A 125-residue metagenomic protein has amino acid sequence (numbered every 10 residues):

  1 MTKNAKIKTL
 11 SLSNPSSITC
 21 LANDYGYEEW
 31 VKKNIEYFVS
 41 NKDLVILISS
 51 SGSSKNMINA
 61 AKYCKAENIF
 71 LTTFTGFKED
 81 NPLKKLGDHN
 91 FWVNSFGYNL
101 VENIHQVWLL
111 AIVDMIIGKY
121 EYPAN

Functional and structural regions predicted by a protein language model:
M1-N125: Glycine-rich phosphate-binding loops that contact phosphosugars or nucleotide phosphates
